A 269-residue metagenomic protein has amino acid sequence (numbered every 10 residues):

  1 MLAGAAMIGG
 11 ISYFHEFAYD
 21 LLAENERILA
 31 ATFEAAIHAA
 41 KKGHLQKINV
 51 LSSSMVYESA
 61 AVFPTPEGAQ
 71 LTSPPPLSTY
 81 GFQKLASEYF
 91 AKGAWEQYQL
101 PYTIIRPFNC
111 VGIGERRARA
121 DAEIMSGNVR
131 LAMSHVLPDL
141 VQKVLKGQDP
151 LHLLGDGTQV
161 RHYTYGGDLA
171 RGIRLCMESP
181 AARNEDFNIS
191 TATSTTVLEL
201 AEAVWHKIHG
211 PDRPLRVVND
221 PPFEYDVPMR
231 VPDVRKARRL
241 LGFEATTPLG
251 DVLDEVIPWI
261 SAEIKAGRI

Functional and structural regions predicted by a protein language model:
M1-D121, V197, F243, T247 (+1 more regions): N-terminal Rossmann-like NAD(P)+-binding domain of SDR-like oxidoreductases, especially those catalyzing
L22-E26, Y80, S134, S190 (+1 more regions): Amphipathic, non-transmembrane alpha-helical scaffold segments
N49, F63, T103, S134 (+3 more regions): Residues that recognize and position ribonucleotide moieties
P66, N109, D139, L145-I269: C-terminal substrate-binding subdomain of Rossmann-fold SDR/epimerase-dehydratase oxidoreductases
A86, F90-A94, V136, L140 (+2 more regions): Hydrophobic alpha-helix immediately C-terminal to the catalytic Tyr-X-X-X-Lys motif of short-chain
E115, R119-V129, T158-R161: Heptad-repeat alpha-helical coiled-coil signaling segments
E115, V129-R130, T196, D226: Acidic pyrophosphate-coordinating catalytic loop
N128, H135-V136: Conserved catalytic loops of nucleotide-sugar-dependent glycosyltransferases that act on lipid-linked
